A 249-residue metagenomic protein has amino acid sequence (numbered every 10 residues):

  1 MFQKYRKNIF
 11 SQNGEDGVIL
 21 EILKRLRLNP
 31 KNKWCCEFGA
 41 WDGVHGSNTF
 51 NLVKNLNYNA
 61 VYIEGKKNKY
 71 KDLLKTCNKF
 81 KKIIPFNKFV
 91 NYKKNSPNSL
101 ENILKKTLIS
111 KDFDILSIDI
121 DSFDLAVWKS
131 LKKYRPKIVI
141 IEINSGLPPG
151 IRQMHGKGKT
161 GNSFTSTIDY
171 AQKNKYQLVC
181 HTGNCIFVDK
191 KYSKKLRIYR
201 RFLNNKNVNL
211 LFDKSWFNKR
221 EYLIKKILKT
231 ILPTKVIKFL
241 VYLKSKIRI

Functional and structural regions predicted by a protein language model:
M1-R6, D213-I249: Membrane-proximal basic amphipathic "stem/tether" segments
Q3-I103, S145-L147: SAM cofactor-binding core of SAM-dependent methyltransferases, primarily the Rossmann-like beta-alpha-beta module
I22, T76, I103, Y170 (+3 more regions): Residues that form generic nucleotide/phosphate-binding pockets
E37, F50-N59, D112-I118, S122-L223: Conserved acidic-Pro-Pro-aromatic motif
F89, I198-N205, L240-R248: A short, highly charged, low-complexity intrinsically disordered segment
L100-I118, I227-K229, F239-K244: Mobile, glycine- and charge-enriched loop segments and immediately flanking short secondary-structure elements within
